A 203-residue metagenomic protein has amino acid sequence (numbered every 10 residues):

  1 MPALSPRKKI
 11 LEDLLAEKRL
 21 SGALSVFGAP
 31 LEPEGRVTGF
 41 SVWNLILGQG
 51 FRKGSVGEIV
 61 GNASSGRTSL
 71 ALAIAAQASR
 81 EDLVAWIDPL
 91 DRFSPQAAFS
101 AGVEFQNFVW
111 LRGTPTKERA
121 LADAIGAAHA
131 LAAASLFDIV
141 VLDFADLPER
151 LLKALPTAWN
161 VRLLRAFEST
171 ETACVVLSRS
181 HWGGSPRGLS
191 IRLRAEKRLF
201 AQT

Functional and structural regions predicted by a protein language model:
M1-W86: Detector for small/aliphatic-rich hydrophobic stretches
F51-A127: Conserved P-loop
I74, A101-G102, A158, I191-L193: Short, solvent-exposed amphipathic alpha-helical segments in soluble enzyme and RNA/protein-processing domains
D82-V84, Q106, L136-I139, T170-V176: Loop/turn-to-beta-strand initiation segments
L90-F93, T114-K117, A145-P148, C174 (+2 more regions): Conserved nucleotide-binding/hydrolysis micro-motifs of P-loop NTPases
A97, L151-K153, P186-L189: Short, well-ordered secondary-structure micro-motifs
T114-T170: Phosphate-binding/switch loop-helix module in NTP-utilizing enzymes
T157, L164-T203: Phosphate-binding/switch region of NTP-binding enzymes
